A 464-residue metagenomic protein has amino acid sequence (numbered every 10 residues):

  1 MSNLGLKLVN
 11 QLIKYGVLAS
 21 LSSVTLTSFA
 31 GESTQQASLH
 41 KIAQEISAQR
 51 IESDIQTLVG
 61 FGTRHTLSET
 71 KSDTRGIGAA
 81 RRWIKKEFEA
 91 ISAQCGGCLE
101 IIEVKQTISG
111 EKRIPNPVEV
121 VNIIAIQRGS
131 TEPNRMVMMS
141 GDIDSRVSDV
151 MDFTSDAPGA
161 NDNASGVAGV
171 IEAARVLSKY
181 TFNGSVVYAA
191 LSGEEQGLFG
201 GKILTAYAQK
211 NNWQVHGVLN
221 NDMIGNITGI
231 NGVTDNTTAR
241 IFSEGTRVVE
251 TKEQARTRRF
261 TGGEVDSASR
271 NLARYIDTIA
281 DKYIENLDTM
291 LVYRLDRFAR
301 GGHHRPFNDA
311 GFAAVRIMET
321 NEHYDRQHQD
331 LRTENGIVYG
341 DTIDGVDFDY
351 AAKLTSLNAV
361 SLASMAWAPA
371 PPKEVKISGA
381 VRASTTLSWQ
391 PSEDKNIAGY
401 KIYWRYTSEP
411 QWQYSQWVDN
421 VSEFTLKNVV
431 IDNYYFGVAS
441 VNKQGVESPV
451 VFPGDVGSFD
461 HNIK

Functional and structural regions predicted by a protein language model:
I42, R50-Q127: A non-catalytic alpha/beta surface segment that caps or lines the substrate-entry region of metallo-dependent hydrolase
V59, I224-G245, L291-W367: Active-site-adjacent mobile loop/cap segments within catalytic or ligand-binding domains
A125, M139, D144-S145, V150-L198 (+1 more regions): Alpha-helical metal-binding/catalytic segments enriched in His/Glu/Asp
L191-G302, A310: Metal-dependent peptidase/peptidase-like ectodomains
A383-K395: Conserved aromatic anchor
S392-W412: Solvent-exposed loop/turn segments flanking beta-strands in beta-repeat/beta-sandwich domains
L426-V446: Beta-strand-rich modules
K443-K464: Extracellular fibronectin type III
